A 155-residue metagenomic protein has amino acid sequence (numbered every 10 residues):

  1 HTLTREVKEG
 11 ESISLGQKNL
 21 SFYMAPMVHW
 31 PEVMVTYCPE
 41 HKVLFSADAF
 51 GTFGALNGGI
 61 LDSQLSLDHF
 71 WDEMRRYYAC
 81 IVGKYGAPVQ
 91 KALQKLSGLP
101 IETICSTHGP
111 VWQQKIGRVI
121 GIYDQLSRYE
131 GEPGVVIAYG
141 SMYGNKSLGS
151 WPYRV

Functional and structural regions predicted by a protein language model:
H1-I13: Active-site HxH/HxHxD metal-binding segment of metal-dependent hydrolases
L3-T4, A25-P26, G121: Short gly/ser/thr-rich secondary-structure transition/capping motifs
T4, L20, V135: Short, conserved active-site loop motifs that form the nucleotide-linked donor/cofactor pocket
E9, W30-E32, G131: A generic structural signal for well-ordered coil/turn residues at beta-strand boundaries that shape enzyme active-site
L15-S106, V111-Q114: Metallo-beta-lactamase
G117-V155: N-terminal beta1-alpha1-beta2 submodule of the flavodoxin-like/Rossmannoid cofactor-binding fold
